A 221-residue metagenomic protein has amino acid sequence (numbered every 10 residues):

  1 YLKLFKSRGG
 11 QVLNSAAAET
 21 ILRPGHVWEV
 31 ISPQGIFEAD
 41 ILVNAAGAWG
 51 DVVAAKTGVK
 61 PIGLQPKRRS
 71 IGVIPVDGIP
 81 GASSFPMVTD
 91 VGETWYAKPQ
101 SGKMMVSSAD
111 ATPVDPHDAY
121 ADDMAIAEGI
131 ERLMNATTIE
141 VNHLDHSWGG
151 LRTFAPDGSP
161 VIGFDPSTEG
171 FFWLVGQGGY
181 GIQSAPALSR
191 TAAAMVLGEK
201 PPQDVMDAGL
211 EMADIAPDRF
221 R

Functional and structural regions predicted by a protein language model:
Y1-I41: Helical element adjacent to the flavin cofactor pocket in flavoenzyme catalytic cores
L4, R8, K56, T191 (+1 more regions): Active-site catalytic microenvironments for nucleophilic, acid-base chemistry
L13, V43, F172-L174: Hydrophobic/aromatic beta-strand patches that form the interior of the parallel beta-sheet core in alpha/beta enzyme
H26, P33-I36, E93, T168 (+1 more regions): Short acidic/polar mixed-charge low-complexity motifs
I36-S84: Central helical "cap/lid" subdomain
K60-G63, V76-G170: Active-site lid/adjacent beta-loop-alpha segment flanking the redox-cofactor pocket in flavoenzymes
S167-R221: C-terminal lid/capping helical subdomain adjacent to the catalytic/cofactor pocket in oxidative enzymes
